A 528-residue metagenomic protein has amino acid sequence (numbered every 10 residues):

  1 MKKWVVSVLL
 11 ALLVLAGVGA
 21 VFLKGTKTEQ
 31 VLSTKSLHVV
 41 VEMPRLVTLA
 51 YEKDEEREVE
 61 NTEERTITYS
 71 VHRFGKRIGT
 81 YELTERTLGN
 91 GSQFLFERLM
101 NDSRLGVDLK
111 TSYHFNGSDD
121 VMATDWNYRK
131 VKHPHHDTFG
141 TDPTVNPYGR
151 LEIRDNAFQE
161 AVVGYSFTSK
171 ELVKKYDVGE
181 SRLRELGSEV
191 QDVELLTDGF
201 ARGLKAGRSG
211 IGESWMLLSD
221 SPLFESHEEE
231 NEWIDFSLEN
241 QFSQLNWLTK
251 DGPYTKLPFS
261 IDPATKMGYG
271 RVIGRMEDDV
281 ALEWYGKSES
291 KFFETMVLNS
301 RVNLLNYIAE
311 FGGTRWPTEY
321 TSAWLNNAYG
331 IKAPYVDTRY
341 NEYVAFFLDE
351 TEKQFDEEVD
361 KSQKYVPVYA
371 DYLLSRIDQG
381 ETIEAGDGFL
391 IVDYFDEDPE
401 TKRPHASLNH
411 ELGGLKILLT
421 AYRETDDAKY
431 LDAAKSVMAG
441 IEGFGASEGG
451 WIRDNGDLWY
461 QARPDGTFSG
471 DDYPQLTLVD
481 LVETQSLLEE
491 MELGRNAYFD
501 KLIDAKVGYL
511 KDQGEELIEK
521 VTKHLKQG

Functional and structural regions predicted by a protein language model:
M1-A11: N-terminal Sec-pathway targeting helices
L15-E29: Sec-dependent signal peptide cleavage junction
G25-G313, E357-K361: Carbohydrate-recognition beta-sandwich/jelly-roll modules in extracellular/periplasmic carbohydrate-active proteins
F236-G268, T295-P317, K361-D387, A428-N455 (+1 more regions): Long, well-ordered core segments of solenoidal/helical folds
K250-Y269, G313-D337, T382-S407, W451-D480 (+1 more regions): Carbohydrate-binding/catalytic loop surfaces
K266-G286, A333-K353, R403-Y422, T467-L487: Well-ordered alpha-helical segments within folded domains of soluble proteins
Y320-D371: Acidic/His-rich structured neighborhood in mature extracellular/periplasmic domains
P399-G466: Active-site/pore-lining binding-face segments in mid-to-C-terminal subdomains
